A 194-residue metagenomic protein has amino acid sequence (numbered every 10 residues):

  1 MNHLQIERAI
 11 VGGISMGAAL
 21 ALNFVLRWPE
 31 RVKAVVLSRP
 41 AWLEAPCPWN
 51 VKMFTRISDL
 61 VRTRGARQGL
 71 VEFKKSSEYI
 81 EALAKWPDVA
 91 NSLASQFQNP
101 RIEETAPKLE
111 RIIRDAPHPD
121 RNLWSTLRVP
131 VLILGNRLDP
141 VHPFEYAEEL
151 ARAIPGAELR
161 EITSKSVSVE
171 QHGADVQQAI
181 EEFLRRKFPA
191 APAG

Functional and structural regions predicted by a protein language model:
M1-A9: Conserved acidic catalytic loop of the alpha/beta-hydrolase fold
A9, G13-I14, N136: Conserved alpha/beta-hydrolase "nucleophile elbow" surrounding the catalytic nucleophile
G13-G17, A21: Gly/Ala-rich beta-loop-alpha elbow adjacent to hydrolase catalytic centers
L22, L26-R27, R31-R62: Flexible "cap/lid" loop of the alpha/beta hydrolase fold
C47-P48, T63-K108, I113-R114: Conserved alpha/beta-hydrolase catalytic His-Asp/Glu region
L127, I133-G135: Short beta-strand/loop motif that positions the catalytic acidic residue of the alpha/beta-hydrolase fold
P140-Y146: Conserved alpha/beta-hydrolase "acid-adjacent" motif
G156-G194: Catalytic active-site module of serine/aspartate enzymes centered on a nucleophile-bearing elbow/loop
